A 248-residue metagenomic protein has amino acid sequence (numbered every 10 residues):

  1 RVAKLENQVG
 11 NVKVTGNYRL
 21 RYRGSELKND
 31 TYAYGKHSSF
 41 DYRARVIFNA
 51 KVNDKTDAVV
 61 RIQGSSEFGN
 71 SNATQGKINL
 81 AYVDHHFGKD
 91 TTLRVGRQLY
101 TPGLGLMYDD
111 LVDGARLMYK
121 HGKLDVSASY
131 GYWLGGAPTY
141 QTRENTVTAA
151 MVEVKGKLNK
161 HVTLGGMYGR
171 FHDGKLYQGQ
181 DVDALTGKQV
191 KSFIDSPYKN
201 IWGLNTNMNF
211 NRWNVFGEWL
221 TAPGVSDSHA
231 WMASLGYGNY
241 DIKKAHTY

Functional and structural regions predicted by a protein language model:
R1, T247-Y248: Short, solvent-exposed linear motifs at loop/edge-of-secondary-structure regions
R1-R94, A115-A128, G156-K157, Y198 (+2 more regions): Beta-barrel outer-membrane channel/assembly domains of diderm bacteria
K89-T92, T101-T247: Signature for the C-terminal beta-barrel architecture of outer-membrane proteins
R97: Residues on the solvent-exposed faces and adjacent turns of beta-rich solenoids used to engage binding targets
